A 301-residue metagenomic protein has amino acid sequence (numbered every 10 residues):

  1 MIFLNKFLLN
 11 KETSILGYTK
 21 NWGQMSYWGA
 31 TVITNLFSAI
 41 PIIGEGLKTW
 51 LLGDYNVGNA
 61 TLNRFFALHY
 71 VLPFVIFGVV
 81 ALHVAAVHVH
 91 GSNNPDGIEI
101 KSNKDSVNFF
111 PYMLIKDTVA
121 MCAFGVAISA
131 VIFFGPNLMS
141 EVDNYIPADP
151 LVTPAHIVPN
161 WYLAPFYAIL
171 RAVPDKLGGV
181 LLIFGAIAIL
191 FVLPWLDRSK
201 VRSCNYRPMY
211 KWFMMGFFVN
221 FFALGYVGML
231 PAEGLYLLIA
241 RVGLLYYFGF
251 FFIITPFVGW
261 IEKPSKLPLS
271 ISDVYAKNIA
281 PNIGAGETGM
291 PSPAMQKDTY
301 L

Functional and structural regions predicted by a protein language model:
M1-L301: Membrane-embedded and interfacial regions of multi-pass energy-transducing membrane proteins
